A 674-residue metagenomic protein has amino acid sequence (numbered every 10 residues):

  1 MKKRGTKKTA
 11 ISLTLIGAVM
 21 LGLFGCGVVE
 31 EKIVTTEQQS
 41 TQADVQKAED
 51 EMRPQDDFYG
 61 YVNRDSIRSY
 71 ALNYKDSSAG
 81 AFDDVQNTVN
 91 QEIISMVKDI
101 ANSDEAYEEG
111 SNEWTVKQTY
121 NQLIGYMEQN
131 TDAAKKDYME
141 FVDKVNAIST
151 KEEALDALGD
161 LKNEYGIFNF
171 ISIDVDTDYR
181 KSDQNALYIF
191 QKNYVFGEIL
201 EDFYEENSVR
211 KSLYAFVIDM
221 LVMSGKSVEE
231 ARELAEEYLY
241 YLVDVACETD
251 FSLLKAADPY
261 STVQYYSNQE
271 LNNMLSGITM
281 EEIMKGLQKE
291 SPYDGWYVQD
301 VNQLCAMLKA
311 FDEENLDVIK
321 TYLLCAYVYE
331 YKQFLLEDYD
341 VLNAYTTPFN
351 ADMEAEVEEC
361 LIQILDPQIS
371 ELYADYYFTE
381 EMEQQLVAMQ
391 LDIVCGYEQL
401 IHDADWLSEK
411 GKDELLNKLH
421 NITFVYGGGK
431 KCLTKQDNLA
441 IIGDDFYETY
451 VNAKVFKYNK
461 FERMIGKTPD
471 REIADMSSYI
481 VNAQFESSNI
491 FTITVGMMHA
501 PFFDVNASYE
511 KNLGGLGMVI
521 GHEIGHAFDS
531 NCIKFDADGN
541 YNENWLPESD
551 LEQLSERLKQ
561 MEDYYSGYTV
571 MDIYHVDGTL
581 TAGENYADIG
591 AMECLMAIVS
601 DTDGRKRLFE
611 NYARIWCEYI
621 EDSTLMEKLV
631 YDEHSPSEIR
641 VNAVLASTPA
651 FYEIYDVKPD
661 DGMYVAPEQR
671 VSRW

Functional and structural regions predicted by a protein language model:
K2-L13: Bacterial N-terminal signal peptides that target proteins for export
L15-L23: Hydrophobic core
G22-E37: Sec-dependent signal peptide cleavage junction
T35, I362, D366, S370-W674: Intrinsically disordered, low-complexity linker/terminal regions across diverse proteins
E37, R53-D57, Y61-M127: Active-site-surrounding "flap" and adjacent substrate/cofactor-binding loops of secreted or lumenal enzymes, prototyped
E51-Q55, V62, V89, I93 (+22 more regions): Stable alpha-helical elements in mature extracytoplasmic
Y74-V97, E229-E248, N512-V519, L608-F609: Short secondary-structure subsegments characteristic of cysteine-rich extracellular domains
V97-I393: Noncatalytic, helix-rich "gating/capping" subdomain that lines the substrate-entry/channel surface of large enzyme
